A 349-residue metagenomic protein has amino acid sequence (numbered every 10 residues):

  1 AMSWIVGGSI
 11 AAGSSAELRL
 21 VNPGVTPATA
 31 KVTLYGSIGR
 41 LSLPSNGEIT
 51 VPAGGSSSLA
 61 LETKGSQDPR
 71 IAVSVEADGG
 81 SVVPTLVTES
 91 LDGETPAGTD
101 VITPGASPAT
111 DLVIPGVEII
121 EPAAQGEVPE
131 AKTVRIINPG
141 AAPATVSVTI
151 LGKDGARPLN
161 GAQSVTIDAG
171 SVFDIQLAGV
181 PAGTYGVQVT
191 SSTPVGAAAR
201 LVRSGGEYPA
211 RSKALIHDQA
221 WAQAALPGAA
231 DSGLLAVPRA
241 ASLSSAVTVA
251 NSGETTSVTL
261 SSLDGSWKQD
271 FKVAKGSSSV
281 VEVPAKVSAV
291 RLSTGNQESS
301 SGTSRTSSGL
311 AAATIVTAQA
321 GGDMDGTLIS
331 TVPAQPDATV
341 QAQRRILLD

Functional and structural regions predicted by a protein language model:
A1-R19, P84-P139, G196-G253, S299-D349: Conserved functional hotspot residues at active sites or interaction interfaces
M2-G13, P23-I49, L59, L112-A124: Intrinsically disordered, low-complexity linker/loop segments enriched in Gly/Pro and charged/polar residues
A11, P23, P52, S66 (+8 more regions): Surface-exposed coil/turn segments at beta-strand junctions on protein surfaces, enriched
L20-L41, A77-D78, V128-A156, S191 (+2 more regions): Short acidic, flexible loop segments centered on an aromatic residue
G39-A72, A156-G186, L263-N296: Intrinsically disordered, low-complexity Pro/Gly/Ser/Thr-rich segments with frequent PxxP/GP/PP motifs and embedded
E48, A60-P69, V73-S74, S81 (+3 more regions): Short, surface-exposed polybasic-aromatic patches that bind anionic ligands, especially phosphate groups
P69-A72, T99-A106, D111, V117-G126 (+3 more regions): Extended non-catalytic domains of envelope/secretory-pathway proteins
P69-D78, T184-T193, V287-V316: Short, aromatic- and glycine-rich surface loops/edge beta-strands on solvent-exposed regions
